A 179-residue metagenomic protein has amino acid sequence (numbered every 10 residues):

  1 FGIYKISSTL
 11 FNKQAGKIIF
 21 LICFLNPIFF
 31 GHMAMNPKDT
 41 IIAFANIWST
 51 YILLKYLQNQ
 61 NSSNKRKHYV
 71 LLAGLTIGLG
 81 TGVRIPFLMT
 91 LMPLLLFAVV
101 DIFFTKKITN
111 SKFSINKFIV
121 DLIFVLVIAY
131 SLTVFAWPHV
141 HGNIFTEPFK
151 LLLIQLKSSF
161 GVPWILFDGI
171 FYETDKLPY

Functional and structural regions predicted by a protein language model:
I3-L25, F44, K67-H68: Transmembrane-helix signature of polytopic, membrane-embedded enzymes that assemble or transfer cell-envelope glycans
I3-N12, T50-L53, L57, F135: Transmembrane-helix signature of membrane-embedded glycosylation machinery that interfaces with polyprenol carriers
I19-F24, G31, Y51, I77 (+1 more regions): Short helix- or helix-capping micro-motifs that position conserved polar/aromatic residues at function-defining sites
A34-I41: Short acidic/glycine- and proline-prone juxtamembrane loop motifs at membrane-interface regions of multi-pass membrane
I42-T50, L72: Hydrophobic core segments of transmembrane alpha-helices in multi-pass, intramembrane catalytic enzymes
F44, P86-F104: Transmembrane-embedded, aromatic-rich helix segments that form part of the hydrophobic channel/pocket engaging
S49-Y69, F104: Membrane-interface transmembrane helices that cradle and orient dolichyl/undecaprenyl
L79, F97-F113, F118-Y179: Transmembrane-lumen/periplasm boundary regions of multi-pass, lipid-linked membrane glycan transferases
